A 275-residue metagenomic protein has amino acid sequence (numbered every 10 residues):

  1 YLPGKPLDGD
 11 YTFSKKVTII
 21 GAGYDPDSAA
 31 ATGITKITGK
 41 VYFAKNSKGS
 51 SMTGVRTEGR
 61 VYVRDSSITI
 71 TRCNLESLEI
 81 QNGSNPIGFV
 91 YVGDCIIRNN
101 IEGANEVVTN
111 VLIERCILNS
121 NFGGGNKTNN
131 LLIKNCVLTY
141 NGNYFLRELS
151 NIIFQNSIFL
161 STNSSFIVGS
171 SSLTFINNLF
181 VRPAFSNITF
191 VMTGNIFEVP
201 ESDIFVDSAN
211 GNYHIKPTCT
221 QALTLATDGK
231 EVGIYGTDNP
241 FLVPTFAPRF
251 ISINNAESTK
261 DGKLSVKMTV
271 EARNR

Functional and structural regions predicted by a protein language model:
Y1-G9: Acidic Gly/Asp/Thr-rich repetitive segments characteristic of extracellular carbohydrate-active and adhesion proteins
L2, S66-I68: A hydrolase-biased, glycine/serine/histidine/acidic-enriched motif that marks catalytic-domain neighborhoods in diverse
G9-K15, S28-T32, N187-V191: Short loop/helix-cap segments at secondary-structure boundaries that form the rim of catalytic
K16-R64, S77-L78, E201: Right-handed parallel beta-helix/beta-spiral solenoid domain characteristic of secreted/periplasmic
V61-V63, T71, L78-G83, Y91-N212: Predominantly extracellular beta-rich ligand-binding scaffolds that present long acidic/polar faces for carbohydrate
G194-V243: C-terminal accessory segments
K230-L264, E271: Short, compositionally biased P/S/T/A/G/V-rich stretches that sit at domain boundaries
R273-R275: Extracellular acidic loop/turn motifs
